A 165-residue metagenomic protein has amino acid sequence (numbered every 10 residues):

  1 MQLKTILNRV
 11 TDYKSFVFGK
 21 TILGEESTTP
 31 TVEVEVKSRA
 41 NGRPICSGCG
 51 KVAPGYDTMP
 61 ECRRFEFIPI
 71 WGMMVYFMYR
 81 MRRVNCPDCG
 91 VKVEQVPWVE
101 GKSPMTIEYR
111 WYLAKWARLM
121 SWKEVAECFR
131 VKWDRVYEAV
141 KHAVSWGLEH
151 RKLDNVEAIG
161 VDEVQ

Functional and structural regions predicted by a protein language model:
M1-V91: Short, conserved DNA-binding cores of transcription-related domains
G50, R64-Q165: Short, positively charged, Gly/Tyr-enriched micro-motifs that form contact patches at catalytic or ligand/partner
